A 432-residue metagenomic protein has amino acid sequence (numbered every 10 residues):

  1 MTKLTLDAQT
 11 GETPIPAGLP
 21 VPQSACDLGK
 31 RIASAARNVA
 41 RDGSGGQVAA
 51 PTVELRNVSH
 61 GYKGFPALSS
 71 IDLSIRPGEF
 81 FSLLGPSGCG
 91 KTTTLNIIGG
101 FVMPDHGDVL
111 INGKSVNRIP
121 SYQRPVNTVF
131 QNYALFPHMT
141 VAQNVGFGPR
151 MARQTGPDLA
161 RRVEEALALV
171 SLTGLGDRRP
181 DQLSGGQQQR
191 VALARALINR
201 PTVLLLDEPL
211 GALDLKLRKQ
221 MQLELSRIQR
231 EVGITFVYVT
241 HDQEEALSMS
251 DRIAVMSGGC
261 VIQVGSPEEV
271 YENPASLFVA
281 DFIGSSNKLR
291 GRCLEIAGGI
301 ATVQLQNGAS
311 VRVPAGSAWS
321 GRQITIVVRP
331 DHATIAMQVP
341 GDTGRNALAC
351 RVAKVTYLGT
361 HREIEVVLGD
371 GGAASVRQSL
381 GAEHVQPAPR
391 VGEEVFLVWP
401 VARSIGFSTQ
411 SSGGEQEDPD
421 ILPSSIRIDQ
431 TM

Functional and structural regions predicted by a protein language model:
T2-R41, S286, E295-M432: Non-catalytic connector elements of ABC transporters
F80, S121-D281: ABC ATPase nucleotide-binding domains
L84-P86: The feature captures the beta-strand-to-loop junction immediately N-terminal to the Walker
G99: Helix-to-loop junction immediately C-terminal to a conserved catalytic motif
D105-D108, G258, R290: Conserved coupling/switch loops of ABC nucleotide-binding domains, chiefly the family-specific signature
G107-S115: Conserved ABC transporter NBD signature motif
